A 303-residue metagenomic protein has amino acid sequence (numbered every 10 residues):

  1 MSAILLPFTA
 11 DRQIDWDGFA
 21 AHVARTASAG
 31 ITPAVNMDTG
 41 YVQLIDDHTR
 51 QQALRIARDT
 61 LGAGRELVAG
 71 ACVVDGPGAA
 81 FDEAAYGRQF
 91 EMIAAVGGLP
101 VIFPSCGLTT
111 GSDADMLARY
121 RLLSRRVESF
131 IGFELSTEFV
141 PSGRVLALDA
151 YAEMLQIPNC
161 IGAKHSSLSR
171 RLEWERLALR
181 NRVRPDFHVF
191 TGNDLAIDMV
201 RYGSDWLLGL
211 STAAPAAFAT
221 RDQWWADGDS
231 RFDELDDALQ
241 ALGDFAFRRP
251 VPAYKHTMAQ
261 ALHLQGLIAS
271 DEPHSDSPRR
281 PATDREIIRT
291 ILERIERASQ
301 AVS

Functional and structural regions predicted by a protein language model:
M1-V145, S277-R280: Active-site beta->alpha loop and helix N-cap motifs at the rims of alpha/beta catalytic domains
S2-L5, A29-G30, S204-D205, S211-S303: C-terminal alpha-helical cap/extension of soluble enzyme domains
I14, H48, Q52, A118 (+4 more regions): Conserved active-site and cofactor/substrate-binding residues in soluble primary-metabolism enzymes
H22, A53, M154, F232-L235 (+1 more regions): A structural signal for short hydrophobic/aromatic patches embedded in well-ordered alpha helices
Q52, I56-T60, M92, V96 (+6 more regions): Alpha-helical structural signal in soluble globular domains
R125-I131, T137-V251: Catalytic alpha/beta core domains of metabolic enzymes, predominantly
